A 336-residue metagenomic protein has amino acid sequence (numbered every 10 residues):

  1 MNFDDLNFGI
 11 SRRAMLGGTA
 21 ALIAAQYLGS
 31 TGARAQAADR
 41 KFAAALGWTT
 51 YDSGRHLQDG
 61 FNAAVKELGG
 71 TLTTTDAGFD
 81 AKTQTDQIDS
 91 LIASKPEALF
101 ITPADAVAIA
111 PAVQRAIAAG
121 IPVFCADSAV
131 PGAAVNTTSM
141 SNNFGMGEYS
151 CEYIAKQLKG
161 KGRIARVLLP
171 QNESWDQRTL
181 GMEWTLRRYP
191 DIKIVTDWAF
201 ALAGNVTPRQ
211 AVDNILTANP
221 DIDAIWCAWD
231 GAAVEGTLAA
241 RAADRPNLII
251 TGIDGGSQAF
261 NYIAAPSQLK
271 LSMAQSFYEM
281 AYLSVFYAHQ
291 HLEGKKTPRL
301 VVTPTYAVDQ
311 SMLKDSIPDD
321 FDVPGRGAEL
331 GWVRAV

Functional and structural regions predicted by a protein language model:
N2-F8, M15-I23, Y27, A35-V336: A residue-level marker of the well-folded mature domains of exported/periplasmic proteins
